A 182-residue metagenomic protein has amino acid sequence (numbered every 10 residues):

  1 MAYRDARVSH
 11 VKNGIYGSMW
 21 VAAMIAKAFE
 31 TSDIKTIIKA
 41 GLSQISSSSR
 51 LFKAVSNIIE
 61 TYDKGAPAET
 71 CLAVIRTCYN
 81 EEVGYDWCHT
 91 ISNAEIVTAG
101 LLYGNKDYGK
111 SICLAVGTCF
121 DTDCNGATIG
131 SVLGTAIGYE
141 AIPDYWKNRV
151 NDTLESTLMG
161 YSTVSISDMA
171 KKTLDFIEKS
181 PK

Functional and structural regions predicted by a protein language model:
M1, T36, D144-N148: Short sequence/structural elements of tandem HEAT/ARM alpha-solenoid repeats
Y3-H10, A22-C119: Accessory "access/gating" subregions that flank catalytic or transport cores
S9-N13, W20-V21, S92, I96-K172 (+1 more regions): Catalytic phosphate/nucleotide-handling subdomain of diverse soluble enzymes
S48-W87, A136-K182: Acidic, carboxylate-rich catalytic segments that either coordinate divalent cations
